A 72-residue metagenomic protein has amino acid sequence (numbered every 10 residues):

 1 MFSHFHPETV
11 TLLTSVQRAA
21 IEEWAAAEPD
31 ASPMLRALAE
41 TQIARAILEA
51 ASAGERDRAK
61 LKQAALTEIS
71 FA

Functional and structural regions predicted by a protein language model:
M1-I43, Q63, T67-A72: Charged interaction scaffolds used for protein-protein
A37-A59: Short, charge-rich amphipathic interface segments used for partner binding and complex assembly
